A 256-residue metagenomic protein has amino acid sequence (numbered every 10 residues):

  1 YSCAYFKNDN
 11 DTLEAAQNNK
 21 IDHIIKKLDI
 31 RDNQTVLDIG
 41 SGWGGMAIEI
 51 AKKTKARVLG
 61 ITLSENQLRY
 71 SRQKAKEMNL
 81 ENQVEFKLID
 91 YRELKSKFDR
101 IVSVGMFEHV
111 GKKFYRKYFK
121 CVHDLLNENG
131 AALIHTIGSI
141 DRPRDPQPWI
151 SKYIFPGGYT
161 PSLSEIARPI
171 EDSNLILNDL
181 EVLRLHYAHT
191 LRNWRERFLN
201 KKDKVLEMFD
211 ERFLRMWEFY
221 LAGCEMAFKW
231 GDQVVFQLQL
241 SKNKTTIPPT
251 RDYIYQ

Functional and structural regions predicted by a protein language model:
Y1-K27: Conserved Class I S-adenosyl-L-methionine-dependent methyltransferase catalytic core
D32-G40: Conserved class I S-adenosyl-L-methionine
W43-T54: Conserved SAM-binding loop of SAM-dependent methyltransferases across substrates and taxa, primarily the Class I
S71-R72: Conserved SAM-binding loop
R92-I101: A short acidic, Gly/Pro-enriched loop at the edge of an enzyme's catalytic core that lines a small-molecule cofactor
R116-E128: A short glycine-rich, Lys/Arg-flanked "PGG" loop and its adjoining helix->strand segment in the class I
N129-I137: Conserved beta-strand signature within the Rossmann-like core of class I S-adenosyl-L-methionine
I137-P248, Y255-Q256: Substrate-binding/catalytic lobe of Class I Rossmann-like enzymes that use SAM or dcSAM, i.e., the mid-to-C-terminal
